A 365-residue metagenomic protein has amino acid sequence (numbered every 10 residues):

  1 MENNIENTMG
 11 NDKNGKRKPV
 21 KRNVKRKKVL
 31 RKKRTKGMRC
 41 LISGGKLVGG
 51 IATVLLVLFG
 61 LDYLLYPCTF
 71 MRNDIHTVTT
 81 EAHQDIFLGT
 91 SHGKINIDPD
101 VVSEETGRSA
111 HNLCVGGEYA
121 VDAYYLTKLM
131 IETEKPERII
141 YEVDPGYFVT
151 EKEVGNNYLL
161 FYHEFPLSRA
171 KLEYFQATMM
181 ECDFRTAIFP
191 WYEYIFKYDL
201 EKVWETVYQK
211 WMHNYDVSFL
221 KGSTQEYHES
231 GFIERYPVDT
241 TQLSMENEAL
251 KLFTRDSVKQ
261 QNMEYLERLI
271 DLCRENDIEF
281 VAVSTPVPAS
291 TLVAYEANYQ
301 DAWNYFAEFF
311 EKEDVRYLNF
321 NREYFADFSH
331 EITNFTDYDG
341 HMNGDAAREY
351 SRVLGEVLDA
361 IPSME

Functional and structural regions predicted by a protein language model:
M1-I42: N-terminal Lys/Arg-rich, disordered targeting/topogenic segments
M38, E296-E365: Long, positively charged, glycine-interspersed low-complexity recognition regions
S43-L64: Hydrophobic membrane-insertion alpha-helices, especially the h-region of bacterial N-terminal signal peptides
L65-Q84: Alpha-helical transmembrane signal-anchor/signal-peptide segments
I86-G89, M342: Short hydrophobic beta-strand that contains or immediately precedes a catalytic carboxylate
L88, H92-M179: Membrane-embedded segments
Y158-N276: Secreted/periplasmic serine-hydrolase-like ester/acetyl group-modifying domain
I270-Y295: Active-site segments of SGNH/GDSL-like serine hydrolases that catalyze O-acetyl group transfer/hydrolysis on lipids
